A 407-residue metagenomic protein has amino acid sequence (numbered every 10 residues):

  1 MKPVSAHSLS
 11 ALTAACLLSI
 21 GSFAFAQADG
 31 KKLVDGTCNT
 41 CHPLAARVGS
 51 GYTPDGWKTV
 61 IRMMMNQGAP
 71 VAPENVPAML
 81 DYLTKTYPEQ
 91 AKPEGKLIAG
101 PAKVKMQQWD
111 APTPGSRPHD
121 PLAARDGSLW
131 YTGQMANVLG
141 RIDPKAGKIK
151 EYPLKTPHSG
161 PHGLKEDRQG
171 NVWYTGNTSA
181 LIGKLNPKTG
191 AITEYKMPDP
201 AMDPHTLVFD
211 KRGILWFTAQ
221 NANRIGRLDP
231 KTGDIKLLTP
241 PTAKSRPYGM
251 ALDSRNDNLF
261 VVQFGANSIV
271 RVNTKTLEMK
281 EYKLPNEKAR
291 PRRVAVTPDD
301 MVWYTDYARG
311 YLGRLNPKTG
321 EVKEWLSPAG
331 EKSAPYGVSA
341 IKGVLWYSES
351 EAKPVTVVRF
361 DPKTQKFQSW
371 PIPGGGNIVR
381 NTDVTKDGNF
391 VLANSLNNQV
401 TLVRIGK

Functional and structural regions predicted by a protein language model:
D35-A45, M79, L83: The canonical Cys-X-X-Cys-His
Q67-G95, F390: C-terminal capping alpha-helices of c-type cytochrome domains
L97-G115: A short helix->beta-strand "capping" segment at the edge of beta-propeller domains
P114-D126, P157-Q169, P200-R212, T242-D257 (+5 more regions): Beta-rich, blade/repeat-based domains predominating in secreted/periplasmic proteins but also intracellular
L129-M135, V172-T178, L215-N221, D253 (+4 more regions): Conserved beta-strand positions in repeat-built beta-propeller and related beta-rich domains
V138-R141, A180-K184, R224-R227, S268-R271 (+3 more regions): A short loop-to-beta-strand structural motif that recurs across blades of beta-propeller domains
D143-G147, N186-G190, D229-G233, N273-L277 (+3 more regions): Short loop/turn segments that connect beta-strands within beta-propeller blades
G376-K407: Blade-level signature of beta-propeller repeat domains, shared across WD40, Kelch, NHL, RCC1 and BNR/Asp-box propellers
